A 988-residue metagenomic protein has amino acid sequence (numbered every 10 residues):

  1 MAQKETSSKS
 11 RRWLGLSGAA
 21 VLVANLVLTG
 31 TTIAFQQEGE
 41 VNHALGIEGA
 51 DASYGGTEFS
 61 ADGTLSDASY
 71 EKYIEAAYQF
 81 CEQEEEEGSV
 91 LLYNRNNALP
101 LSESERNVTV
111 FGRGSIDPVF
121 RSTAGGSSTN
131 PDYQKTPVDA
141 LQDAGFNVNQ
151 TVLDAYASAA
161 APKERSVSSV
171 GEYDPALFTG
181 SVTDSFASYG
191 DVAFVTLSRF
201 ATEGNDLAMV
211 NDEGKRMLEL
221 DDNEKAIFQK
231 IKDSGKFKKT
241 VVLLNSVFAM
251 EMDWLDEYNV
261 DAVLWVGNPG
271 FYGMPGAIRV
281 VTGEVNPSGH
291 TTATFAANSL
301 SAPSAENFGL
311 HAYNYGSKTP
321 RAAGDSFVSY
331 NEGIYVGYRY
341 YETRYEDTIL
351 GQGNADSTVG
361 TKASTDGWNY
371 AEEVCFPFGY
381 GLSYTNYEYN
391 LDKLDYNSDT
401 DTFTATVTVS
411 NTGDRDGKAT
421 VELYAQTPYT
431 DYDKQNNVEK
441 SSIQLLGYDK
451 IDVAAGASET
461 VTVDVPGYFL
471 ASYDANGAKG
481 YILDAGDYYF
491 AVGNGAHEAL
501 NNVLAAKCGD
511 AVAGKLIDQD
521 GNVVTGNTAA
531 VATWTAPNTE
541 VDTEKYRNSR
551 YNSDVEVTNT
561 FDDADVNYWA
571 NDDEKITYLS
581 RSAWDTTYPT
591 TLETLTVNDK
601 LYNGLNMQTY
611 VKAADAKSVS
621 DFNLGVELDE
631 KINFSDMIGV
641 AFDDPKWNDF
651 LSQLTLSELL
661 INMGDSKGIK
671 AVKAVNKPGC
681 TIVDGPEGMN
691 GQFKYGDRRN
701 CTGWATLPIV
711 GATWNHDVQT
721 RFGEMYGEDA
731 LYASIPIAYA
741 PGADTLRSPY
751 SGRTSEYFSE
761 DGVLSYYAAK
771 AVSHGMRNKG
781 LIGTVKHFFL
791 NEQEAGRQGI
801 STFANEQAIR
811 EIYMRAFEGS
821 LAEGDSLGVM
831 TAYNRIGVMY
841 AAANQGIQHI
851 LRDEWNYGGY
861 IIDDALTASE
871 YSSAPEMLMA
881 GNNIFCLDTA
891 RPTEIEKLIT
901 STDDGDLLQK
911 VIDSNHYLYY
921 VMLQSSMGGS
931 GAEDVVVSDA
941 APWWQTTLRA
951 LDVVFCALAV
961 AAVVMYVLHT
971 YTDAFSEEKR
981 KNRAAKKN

Functional and structural regions predicted by a protein language model:
M1-S472, I482-V492, A496, K545-N988: Glycoside hydrolase catalytic-domain context in secreted enzymes
G467-D542: Terminal connector regions
